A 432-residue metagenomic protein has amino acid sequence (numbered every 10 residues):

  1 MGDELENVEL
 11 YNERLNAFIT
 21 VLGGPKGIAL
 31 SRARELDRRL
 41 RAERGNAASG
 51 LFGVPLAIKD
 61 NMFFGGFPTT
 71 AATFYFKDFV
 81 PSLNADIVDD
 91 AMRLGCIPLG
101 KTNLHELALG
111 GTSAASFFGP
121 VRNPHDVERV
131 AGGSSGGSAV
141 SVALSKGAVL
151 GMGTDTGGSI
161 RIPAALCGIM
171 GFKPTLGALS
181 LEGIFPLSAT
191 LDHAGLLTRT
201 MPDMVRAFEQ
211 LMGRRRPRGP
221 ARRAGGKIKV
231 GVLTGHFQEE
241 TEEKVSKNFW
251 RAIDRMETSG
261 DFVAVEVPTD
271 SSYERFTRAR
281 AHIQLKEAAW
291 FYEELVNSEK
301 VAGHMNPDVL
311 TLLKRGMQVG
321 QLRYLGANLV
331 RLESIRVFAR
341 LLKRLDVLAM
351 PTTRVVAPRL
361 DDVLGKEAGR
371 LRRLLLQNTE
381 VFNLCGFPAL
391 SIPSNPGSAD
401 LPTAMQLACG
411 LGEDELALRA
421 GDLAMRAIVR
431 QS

Functional and structural regions predicted by a protein language model:
M1-K77, A108-G110, F249, A357: Short, well-ordered alpha-helical
E4, M204, M256, Y292 (+2 more regions): Residue-level signal for inorganic ion chemistry
L10, R14, R93, L144-E239 (+4 more regions): Structural helix-boundary/capping segments
N16-L22, G225-H236, V267-A281, P307-Q318: Flexible, acidic loop-helix segments that line cofactor/substrate-binding pockets
A42-V54, P220-I228, A349: Flexible, low-complexity linker/loop segments at domain and module junctions
G50-A71, K227-K229, H282-I335, P388-P402: Short helix-loop capping/hinge segments that flank enzyme active sites or metal/cofactor-binding pockets
L51-L191, G235, T352-G369: Short glycine/serine-rich loop/turn segments
E294-L384: Serine-dependent amide/ester hydrolase catalytic core
